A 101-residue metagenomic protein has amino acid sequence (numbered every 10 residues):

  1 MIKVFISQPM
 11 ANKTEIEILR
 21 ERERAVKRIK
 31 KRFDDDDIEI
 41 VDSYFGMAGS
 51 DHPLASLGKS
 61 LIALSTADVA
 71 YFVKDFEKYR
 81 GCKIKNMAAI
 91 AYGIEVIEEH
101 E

Functional and structural regions predicted by a protein language model:
M1-E101: Conserved catalytic or regulatory cores that recognize and/or transform ribose-phosphate-containing ligands
